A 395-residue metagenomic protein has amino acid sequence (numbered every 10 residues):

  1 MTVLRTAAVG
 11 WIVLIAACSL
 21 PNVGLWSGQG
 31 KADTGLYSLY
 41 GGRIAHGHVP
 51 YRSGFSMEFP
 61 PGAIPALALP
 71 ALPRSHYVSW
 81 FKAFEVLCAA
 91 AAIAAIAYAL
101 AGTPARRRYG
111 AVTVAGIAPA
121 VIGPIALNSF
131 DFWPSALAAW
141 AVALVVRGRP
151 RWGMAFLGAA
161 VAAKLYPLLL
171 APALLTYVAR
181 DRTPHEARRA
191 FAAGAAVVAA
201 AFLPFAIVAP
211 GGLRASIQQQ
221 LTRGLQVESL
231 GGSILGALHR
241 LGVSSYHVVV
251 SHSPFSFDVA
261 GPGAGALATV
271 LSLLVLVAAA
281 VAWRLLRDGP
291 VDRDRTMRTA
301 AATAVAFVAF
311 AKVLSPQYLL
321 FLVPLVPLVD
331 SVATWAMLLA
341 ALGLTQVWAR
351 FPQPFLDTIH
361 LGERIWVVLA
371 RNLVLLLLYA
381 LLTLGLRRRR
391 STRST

Functional and structural regions predicted by a protein language model:
M1-S216, A264-T395: Multi-pass membrane glycosyltransferase architecture that uses lipid-linked
E58, A63-I64, A68, Q226-A278: Lumenal/periplasmic acceptor-binding loop at the mouth of the active site in multi-pass, GT-C-fold membrane enzymes
A196-G224, G231-Y246: Transmembrane-lumen/periplasm boundary regions of multi-pass, lipid-linked membrane glycan transferases
